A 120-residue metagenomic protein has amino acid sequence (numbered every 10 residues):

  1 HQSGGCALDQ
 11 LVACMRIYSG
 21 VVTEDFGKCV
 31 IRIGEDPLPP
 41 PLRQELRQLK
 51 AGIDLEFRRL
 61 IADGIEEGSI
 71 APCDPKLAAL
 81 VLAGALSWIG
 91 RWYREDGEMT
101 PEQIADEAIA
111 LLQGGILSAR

Functional and structural regions predicted by a protein language model:
H1-E24, A78-L82: Hydrophobic alpha-helical connector segments
A7, K28-C29, L42, I53 (+2 more regions): Hydrophobic side chains within well-formed alpha-helices
A7-L11, P75, P101, A105: Amphipathic alpha-helical segment in the mid-to-C-terminal domain of diverse UDP/GDP-sugar glycosyltransferases
A13, V21, P41-E67, K76-L80: Amphipathic alpha-helical packing segments from all-alpha helical-bundle domains
I17-E24, D54-E67, A85, R91-R120: C-terminal peripheral helix-coil segments that are non-catalytic and often amphipathic
V22-P41: Amphipathic alpha-helical segments used for helix-helix packing
